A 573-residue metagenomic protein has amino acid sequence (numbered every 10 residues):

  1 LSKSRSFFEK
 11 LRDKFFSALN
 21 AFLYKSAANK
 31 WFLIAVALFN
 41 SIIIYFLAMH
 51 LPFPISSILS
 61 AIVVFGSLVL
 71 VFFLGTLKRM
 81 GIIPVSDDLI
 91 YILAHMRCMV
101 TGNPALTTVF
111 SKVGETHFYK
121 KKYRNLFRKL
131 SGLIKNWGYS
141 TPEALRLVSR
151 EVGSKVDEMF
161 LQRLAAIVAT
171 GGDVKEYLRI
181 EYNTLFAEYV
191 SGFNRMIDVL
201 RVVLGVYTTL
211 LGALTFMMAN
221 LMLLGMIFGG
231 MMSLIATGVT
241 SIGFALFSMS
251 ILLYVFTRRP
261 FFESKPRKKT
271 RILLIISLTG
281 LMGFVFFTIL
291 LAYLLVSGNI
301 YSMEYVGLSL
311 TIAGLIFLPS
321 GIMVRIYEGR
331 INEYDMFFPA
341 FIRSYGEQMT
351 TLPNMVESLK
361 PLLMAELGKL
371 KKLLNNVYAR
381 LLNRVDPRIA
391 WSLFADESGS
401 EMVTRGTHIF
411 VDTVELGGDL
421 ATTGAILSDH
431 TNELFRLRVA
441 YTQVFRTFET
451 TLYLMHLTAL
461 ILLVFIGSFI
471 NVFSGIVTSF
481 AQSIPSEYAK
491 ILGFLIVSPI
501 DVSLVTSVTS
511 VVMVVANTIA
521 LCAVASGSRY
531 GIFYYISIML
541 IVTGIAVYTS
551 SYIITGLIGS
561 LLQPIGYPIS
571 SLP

Functional and structural regions predicted by a protein language model:
L1-A21, L93-V113, Y139-E151, K155-R195 (+6 more regions): Hydrophobic alpha-helical segments characteristic of transmembrane helices
L1-H50, V69-I82, Y254-E304, T311-N332 (+2 more regions): Membrane-interfacial amphipathic helices
W31-A48, I55, L59-L68, S191-L253 (+4 more regions): Bilayer-spanning, highly hydrophobic alpha-helical transmembrane segments
F53-S149, M159, I289-A395, R405-T413 (+3 more regions): Juxtamembrane/interface alpha-helical elements of multi-pass membrane proteins
K78, Y327, V524-I532: Membrane-helix interface "capping/anchor" motifs
M196-R201, E263-L278, S526-I538: Membrane-interface segments at loop-to-transmembrane junctions
S248-R258, I272-S277, Y530-P568: Hydrophobic alpha-helical transmembrane segments of membrane transport and translocation systems, primarily multi-pass
F284-A292, P353, A546-G556: Hydrophobic alpha-helical transmembrane segments in multi-pass integral membrane proteins
